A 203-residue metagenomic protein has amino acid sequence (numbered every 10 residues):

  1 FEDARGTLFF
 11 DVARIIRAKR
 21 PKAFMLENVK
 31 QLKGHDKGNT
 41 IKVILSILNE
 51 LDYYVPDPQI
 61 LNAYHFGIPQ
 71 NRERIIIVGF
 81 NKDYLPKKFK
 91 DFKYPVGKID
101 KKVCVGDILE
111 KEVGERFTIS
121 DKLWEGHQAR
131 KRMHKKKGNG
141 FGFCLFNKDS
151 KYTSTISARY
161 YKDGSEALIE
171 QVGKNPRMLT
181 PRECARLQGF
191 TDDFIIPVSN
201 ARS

Functional and structural regions predicted by a protein language model:
F1-T155, R159-Y161: Class I S-adenosyl-L-methionine
K148, S157-A158, K162-Q171, L179: Internal anion-binding site segments
A167-E170, K174-R202: FAD-binding beta-loop-beta segment adjacent to the flavin cofactor pocket
